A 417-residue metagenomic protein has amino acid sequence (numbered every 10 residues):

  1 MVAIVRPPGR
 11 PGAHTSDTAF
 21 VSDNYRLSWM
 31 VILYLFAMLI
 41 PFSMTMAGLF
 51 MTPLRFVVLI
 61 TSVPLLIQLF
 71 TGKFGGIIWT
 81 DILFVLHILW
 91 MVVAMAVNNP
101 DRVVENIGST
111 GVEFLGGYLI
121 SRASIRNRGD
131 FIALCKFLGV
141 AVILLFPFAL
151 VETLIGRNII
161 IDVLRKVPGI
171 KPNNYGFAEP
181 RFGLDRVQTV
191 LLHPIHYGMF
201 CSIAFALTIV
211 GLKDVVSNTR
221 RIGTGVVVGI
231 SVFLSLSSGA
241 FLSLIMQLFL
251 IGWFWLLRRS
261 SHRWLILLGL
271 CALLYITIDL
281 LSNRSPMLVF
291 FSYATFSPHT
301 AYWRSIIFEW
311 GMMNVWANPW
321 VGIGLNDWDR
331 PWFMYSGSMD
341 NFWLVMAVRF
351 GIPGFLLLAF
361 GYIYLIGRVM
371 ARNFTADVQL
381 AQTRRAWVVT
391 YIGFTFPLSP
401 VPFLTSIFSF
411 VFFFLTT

Functional and structural regions predicted by a protein language model:
R26-M46, F56-G116, I278, F394: N-terminal hydrophobic segments of proteins, predominantly signal-anchor/transmembrane helices of inner/organellar
R26-V31, W79-I88, S121-L164: Interfacial loop-to-transmembrane-helix boundary motif in multi-pass membrane proteins
W29-A37, V369-P400: Loop-to-helix entry and N-terminal half of a specific, functionally important transmembrane alpha helix in multi-pass
I60, F249, R385-L398, P402-T417: Transmembrane alpha-helices of multi-pass inner-membrane enzymes
V92, C135-L164, G169-F254, G367: Alpha-helical transmembrane segments of multi-pass inner-membrane proteins
P147, V151-R157, G252-T295, M312-A317: A membrane-periplasm/extracellular boundary helix in multi-pass inner-membrane enzymes that assemble envelope glycans
T189, H193-I195, G229-F233, S237 (+4 more regions): A conserved mid-to-late transmembrane alpha helix and its immediate loop/hinge that forms the functional core
S282-P353, V369-A376: Long extracytoplasmic/lumenal interhelical loops at the membrane interface of multi-pass membrane proteins
